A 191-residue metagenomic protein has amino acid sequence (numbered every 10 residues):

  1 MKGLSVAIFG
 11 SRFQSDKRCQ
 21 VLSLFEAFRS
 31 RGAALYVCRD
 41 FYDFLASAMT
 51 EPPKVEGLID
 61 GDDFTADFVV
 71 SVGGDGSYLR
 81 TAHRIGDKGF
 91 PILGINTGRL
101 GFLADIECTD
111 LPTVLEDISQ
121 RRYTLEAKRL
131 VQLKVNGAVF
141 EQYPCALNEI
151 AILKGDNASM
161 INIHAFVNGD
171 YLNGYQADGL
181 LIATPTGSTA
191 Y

Functional and structural regions predicted by a protein language model:
M1-F68, T109-T124, V135-P144: ATP/NTP phosphate-donor binding region
K17-R18, G76-T81, T189-Y191: Short glycine/serine/threonine-rich phosphate/pyrophosphate-binding segments that cradle anionic phosphate groups
S71-D75, H83-R84: N-terminal glycine-rich "phosphate-gripper" loop used for MgATP/nucleotide binding and carboxylate activation
R80-T97, F102: Gly/Ser-rich helix-loop-strand patches that form or flank binding pockets for ribonucleotide-derived cofactors
R99-D178: Catalytic core of DAGKc-family lipid kinases
G179-T184: AMP-binding/adenylate-forming core of the ANL superfamily
